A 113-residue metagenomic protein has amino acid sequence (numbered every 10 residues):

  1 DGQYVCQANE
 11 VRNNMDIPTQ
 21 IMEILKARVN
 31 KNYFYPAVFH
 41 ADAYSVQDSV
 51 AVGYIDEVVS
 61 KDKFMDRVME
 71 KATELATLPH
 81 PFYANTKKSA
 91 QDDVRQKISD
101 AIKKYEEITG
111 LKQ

Functional and structural regions predicted by a protein language model:
D1-P79: Crotonase-fold acyl-CoA enzyme core
A41-Q47, D66, E70-Q113: C-terminal alpha-helix plus adjacent terminal tail
